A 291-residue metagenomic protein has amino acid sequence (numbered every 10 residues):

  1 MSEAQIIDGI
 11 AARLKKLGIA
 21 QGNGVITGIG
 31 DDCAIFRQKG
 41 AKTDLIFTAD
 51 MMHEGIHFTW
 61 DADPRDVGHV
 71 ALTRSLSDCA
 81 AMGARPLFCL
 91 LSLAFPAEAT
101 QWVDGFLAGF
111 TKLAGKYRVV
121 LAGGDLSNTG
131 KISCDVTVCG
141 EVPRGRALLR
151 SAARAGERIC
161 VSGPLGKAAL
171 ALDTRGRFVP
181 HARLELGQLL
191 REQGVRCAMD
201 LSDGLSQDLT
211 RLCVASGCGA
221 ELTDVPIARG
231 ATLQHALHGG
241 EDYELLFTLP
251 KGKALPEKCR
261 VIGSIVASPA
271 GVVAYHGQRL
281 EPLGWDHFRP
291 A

Functional and structural regions predicted by a protein language model:
M1-D63, M82, L87, L91 (+2 more regions): Extreme N-terminal cap/leader segments of soluble proteins
G28, I46-T48, V120-G124, V138 (+3 more regions): General beta-strand structural signal in soluble alpha/beta enzymes
I35, S75, G83, L121 (+4 more regions): Residue-level signal for inorganic ion chemistry
M52, R85-A169: Glycine-rich anion-binding loops of enzyme active sites
P64-F88, G105-K116, E185, S206-L212: Small-aliphatic-rich amphipathic alpha-helix that forms the alpha element of a beta-alpha
E98, F178-D242: Active-site-proximal betaalpha loop/short-helix elements that scaffold phosphoryl/nucleotidyl transfer chemistry
C139-E141, L246-P250: Short hydrophobic/aromatic beta-strand micro-patches that form the beta-sheet surface supporting nucleotide- or nucleic
P180-H181, L255-A291: Acidic, Ser/Thr/Pro-rich beta/coil linker or hinge segments at domain junctions
